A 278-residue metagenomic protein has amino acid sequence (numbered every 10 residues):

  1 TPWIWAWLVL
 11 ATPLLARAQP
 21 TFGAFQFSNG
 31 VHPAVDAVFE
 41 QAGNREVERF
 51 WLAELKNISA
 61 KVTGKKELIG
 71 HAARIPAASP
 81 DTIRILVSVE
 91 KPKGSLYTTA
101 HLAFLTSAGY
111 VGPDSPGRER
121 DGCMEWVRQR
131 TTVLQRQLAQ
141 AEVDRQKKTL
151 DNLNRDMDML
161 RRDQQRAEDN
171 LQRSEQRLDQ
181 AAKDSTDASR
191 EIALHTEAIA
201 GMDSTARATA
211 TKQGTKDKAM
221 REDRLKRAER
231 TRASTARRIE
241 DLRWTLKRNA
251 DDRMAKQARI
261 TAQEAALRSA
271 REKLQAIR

Functional and structural regions predicted by a protein language model:
T1-T21: Bacterial Sec-dependent N-terminal signal peptides
A18-V111: N-terminal, leucine/charged-rich tether regions that mediate assembly and partner docking in large macromolecular
A42, E46-F50, G122, R145 (+9 more regions): Extracytoplasmic/secreted proteins, especially bacterial periplasmic and envelope-associated proteins
L52-A60, T132, R136, E272: Sec-exported extracytoplasmic/periplasmic mature domains
V89-R173: Soluble oligomerization/assembly scaffold segments of membrane-associated complexes
N152, D156, L160-T231: Extended alpha-helical coiled-coil "stalk/arm" regions that act as elongated linkers or oligomerization scaffolds
L171, L178, R224-L225, E229-I260 (+1 more regions): Long, charged amphipathic alpha-helices with heptad-repeat/coiled-coil character
I260-R278: Short, low-complexity, Pro/Ser/Thr/Gly-rich segments in the mature regions of secreted, periplasmic
